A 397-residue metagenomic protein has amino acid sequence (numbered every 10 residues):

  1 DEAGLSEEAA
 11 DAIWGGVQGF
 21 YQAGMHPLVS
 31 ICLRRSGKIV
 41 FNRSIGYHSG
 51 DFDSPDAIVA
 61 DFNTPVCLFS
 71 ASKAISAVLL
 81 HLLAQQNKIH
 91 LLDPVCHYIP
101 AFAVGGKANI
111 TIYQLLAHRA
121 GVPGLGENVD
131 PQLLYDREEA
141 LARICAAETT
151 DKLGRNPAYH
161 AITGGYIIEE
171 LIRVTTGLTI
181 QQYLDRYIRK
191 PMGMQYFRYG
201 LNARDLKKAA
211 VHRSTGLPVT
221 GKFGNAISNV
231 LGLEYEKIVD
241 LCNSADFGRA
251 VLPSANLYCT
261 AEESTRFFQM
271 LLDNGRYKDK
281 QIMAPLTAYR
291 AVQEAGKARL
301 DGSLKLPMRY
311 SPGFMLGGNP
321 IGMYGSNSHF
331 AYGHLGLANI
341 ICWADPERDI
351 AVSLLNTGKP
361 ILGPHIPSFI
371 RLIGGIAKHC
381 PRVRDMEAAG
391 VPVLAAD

Functional and structural regions predicted by a protein language model:
A3-V66, K88-H90: Short, conserved catalytic-motif segment at the N-terminal edge
D11, V17-Q18, G37, C67-D93 (+3 more regions): Active-site SXXK
A12-G15, G322-H329: Short Pro/Gly-enriched beta-strand edge/turn motifs at strand-loop
V40, P55, N63, I75 (+3 more regions): Short, well-structured active-site flanking segments
V40-F41, C342-W343, D349-K359: Short, well-ordered beta-strand elements
G105-S326: Short, surface-exposed loop or secondary-structure junction motifs that flank catalytic or metal-binding residues
D273, T287-L300, I361-D397: Short, gly/Ser/Thr-rich active-site loops of penicillin-recognizing serine hydrolases
H329, G336-A344: Short glycine-rich, acidic/polar surface loops and turns
